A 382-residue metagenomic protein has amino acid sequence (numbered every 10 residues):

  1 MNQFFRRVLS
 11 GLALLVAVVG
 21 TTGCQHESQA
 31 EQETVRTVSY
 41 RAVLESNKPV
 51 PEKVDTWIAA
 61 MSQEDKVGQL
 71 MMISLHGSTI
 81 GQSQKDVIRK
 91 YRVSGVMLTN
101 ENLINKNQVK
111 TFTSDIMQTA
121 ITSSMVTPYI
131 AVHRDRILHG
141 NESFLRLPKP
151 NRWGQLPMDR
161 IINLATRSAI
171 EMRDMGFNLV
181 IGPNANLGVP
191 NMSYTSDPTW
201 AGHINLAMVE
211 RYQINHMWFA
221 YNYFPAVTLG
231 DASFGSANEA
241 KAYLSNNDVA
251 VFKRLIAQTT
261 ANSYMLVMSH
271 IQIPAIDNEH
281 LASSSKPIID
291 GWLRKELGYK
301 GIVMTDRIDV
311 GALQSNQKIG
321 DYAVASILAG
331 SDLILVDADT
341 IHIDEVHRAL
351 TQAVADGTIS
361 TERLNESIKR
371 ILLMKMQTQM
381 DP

Functional and structural regions predicted by a protein language model:
N2-S10: Bacterial N-terminal signal peptides that target proteins for export
V19-G23: C-terminal motif of bacterial Sec signal peptides marking the signal peptidase cleavage site
E27-I130, R134-H139: N-terminal hydrophobic targeting/anchoring segments and the immediately downstream early-domain regions of hydrolases
Q69, S94, S124-P128, G176-N178 (+5 more regions): Short, well-ordered coil/turn segments that N-cap beta-strands
V87-I204, Y223-A240, S269-S284, G301 (+1 more regions): Enzymes and membrane/adaptor proteins characterized by extended Gly/Ser/Thr/Asp/Glu-rich, aromatic-dotted
A207-M208, Y212-Y223, L244-S263: Phosphate/pyrophosphate-binding betaalpha-module
D290-V303, R307: Catalytic PLP-binding core of fold-type I/II PLP enzymes
Q352, D356-P382: Mid-to-C-terminal alpha-helical segments outside catalytic/metal-binding sites
